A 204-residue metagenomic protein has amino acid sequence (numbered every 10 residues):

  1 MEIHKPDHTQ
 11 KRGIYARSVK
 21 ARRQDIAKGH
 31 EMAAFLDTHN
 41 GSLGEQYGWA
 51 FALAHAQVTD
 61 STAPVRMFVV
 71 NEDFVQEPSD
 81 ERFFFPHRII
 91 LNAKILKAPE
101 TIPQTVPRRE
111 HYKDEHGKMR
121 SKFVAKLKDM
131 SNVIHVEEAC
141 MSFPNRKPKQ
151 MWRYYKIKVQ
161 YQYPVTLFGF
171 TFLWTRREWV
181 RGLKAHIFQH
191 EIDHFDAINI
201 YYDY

Functional and structural regions predicted by a protein language model:
M1-Y204: Positively charged
